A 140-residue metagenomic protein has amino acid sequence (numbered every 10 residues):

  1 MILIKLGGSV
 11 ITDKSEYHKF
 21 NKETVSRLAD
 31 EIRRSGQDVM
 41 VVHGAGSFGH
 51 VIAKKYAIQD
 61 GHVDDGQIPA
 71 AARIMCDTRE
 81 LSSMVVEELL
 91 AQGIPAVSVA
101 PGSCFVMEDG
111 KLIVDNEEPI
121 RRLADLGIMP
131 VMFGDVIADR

Functional and structural regions predicted by a protein language model:
M1-M40: N-terminal glycine-/serine-/threonine-rich phosphate-binding loop
L3-G7, V42-H43, V99-A100, V131-F133: Short beta-strand segments
S9, S15, S26, S35 (+5 more regions): Generic serine detector
V10-T12, G46-V51, C104-M107, I137-D139: Short, active-site-adjacent cap segments at secondary-structure transitions
E16-R27, H43, S47, V51 (+4 more regions): Conserved active-site and cofactor/substrate-binding residues in soluble primary-metabolism enzymes
G46-H62: Glycine-rich loop at the start of a catalytic domain that most often binds anionic cofactors/ligands
A57-V136: Ligand-binding beta-strand-loop-alpha-helix segment within the catalytic cores of soluble metabolic enzymes
